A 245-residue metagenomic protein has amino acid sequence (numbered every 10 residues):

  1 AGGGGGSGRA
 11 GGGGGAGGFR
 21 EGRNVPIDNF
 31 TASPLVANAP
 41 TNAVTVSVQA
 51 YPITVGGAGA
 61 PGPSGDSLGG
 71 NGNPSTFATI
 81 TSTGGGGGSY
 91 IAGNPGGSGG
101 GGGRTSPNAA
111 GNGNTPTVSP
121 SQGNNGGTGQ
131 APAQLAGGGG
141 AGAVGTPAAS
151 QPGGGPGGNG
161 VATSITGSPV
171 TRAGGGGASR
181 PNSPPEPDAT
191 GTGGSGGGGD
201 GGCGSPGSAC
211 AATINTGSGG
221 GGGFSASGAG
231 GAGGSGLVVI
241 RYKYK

Functional and structural regions predicted by a protein language model:
A1-K245: Low-complexity, glycine/proline-biased repetitive segments and flexible coils/loops
